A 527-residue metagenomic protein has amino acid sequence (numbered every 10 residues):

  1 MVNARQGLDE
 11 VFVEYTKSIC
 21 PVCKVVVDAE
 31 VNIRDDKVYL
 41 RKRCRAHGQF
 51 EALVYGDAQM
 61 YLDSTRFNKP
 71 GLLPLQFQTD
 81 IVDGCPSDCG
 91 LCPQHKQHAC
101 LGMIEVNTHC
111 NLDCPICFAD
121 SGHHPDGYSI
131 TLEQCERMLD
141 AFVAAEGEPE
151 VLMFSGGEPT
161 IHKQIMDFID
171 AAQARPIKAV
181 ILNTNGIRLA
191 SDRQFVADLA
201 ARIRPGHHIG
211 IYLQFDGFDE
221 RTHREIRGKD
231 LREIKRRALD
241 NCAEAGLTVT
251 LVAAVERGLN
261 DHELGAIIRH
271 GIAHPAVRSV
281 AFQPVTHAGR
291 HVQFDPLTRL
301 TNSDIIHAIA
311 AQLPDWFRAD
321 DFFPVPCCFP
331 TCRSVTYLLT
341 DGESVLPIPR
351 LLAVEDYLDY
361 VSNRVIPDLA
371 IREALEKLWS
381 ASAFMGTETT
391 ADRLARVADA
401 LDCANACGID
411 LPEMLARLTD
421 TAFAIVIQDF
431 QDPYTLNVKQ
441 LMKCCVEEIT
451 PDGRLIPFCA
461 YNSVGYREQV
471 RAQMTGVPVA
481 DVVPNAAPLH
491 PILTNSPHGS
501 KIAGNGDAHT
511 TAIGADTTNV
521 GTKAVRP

Functional and structural regions predicted by a protein language model:
M1-G84, Y337-P527: Radical SAM enzyme core and accessory elements
N32, D36-D57, R66-F67, G71-T184 (+2 more regions): Conserved alpha-helical substructure of the radical SAM core
H47, N111, F218, E256-G258 (+3 more regions): Short, solvent-exposed loop/turn segments at secondary-structure junctions
V106, A119, L213-F218, P284-V285 (+1 more regions): Short loop/turn segments at strand-loop or loop-helix junctions that form parts of catalytic or ligand-binding pockets
S121-S129, R224-D230, D295: Short glycine-enriched, charge-decorated loop/helix-capping segments at active-site entrances that position
E136-M153, H162-P284: Radical SAM/AdoMet-radical enzyme domain recognition
I226-K229, E244-R417, V525: Radical SAM enzyme [4Fe-4S]-AdoMet core and its adjacent flexible, acidic and glycine-rich loops/tails across
